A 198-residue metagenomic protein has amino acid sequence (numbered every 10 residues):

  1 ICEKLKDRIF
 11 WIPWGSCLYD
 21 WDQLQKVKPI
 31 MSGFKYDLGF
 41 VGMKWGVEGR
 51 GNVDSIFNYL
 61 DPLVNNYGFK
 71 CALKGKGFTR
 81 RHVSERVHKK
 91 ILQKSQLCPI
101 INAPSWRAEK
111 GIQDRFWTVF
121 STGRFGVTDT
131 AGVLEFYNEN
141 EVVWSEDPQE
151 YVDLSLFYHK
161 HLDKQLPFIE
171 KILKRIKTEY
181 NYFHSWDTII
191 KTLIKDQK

Functional and structural regions predicted by a protein language model:
I1-N140, W144: Nucleotide-sugar donor-binding catalytic core of glycosyltransferases
G51-S55, R80, E150, K164 (+2 more regions): Soluble or luminal CAZymes and related metallo-dependent hydrolases
Y59, R115, L154, K171-I172: Short, hydrophobic/aromatic alpha-helical segments in well-folded domains
N66-K76, Y182-K198: N-terminal pre-catalytic "stem/leader" segment of glycosyltransferase-like enzymes
I91, L154-F157, T192: CheY-like receiver
P148-K164: C-terminal "capping" alpha-helix adjacent to the active site of nucleotide-linked donor transferases in cell-envelope
H159-L193: A charged, aromatic-enriched C-terminal amphipathic alpha-helix characteristic of glycosyltransferases across folds
